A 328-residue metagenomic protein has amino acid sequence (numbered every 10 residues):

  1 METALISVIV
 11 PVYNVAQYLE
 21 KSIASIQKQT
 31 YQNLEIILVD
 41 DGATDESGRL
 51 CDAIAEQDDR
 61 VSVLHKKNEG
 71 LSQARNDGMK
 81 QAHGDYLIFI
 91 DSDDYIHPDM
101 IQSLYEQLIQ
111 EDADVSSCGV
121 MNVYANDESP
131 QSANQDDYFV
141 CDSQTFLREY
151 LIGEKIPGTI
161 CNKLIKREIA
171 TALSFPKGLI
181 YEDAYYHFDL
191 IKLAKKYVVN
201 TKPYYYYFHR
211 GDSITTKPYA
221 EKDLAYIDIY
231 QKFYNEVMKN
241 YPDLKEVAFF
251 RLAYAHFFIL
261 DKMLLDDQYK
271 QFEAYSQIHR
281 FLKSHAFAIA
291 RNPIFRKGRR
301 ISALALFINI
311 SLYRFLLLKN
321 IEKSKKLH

Functional and structural regions predicted by a protein language model:
M1-Q27: N-proximal low-complexity "stem/linker" segments adjacent to membrane-targeting elements
S25, D40-L50: A conserved acidic beta->alpha catalytic loop
N33-G42, S62-K67, D91-S92: Short beta-strand/loop segment that forms part of the nucleotide-sugar
K66-A82: Glycine-rich, basic loop-to-helix element that forms the pyrophosphate-binding segment of sugar-nucleotide handling
L71-S72, S92-V198, F208-E221: Donor-binding/catalytic cores of nucleotide-activated saccharide and glycerol-phosphate transferases/polymerases
L87: Short aromatic/hydrophobic "clamp" motif used to bind/position activated sugar donors
Y204-R210, T216-L244, F258-A288: Catalytic core of nucleotide-sugar-dependent glycosyltransferases
L265-H328: Membrane-interface aromatic/basic loop that binds lipid-linked glycans or pyrophosphate carriers, typified by
